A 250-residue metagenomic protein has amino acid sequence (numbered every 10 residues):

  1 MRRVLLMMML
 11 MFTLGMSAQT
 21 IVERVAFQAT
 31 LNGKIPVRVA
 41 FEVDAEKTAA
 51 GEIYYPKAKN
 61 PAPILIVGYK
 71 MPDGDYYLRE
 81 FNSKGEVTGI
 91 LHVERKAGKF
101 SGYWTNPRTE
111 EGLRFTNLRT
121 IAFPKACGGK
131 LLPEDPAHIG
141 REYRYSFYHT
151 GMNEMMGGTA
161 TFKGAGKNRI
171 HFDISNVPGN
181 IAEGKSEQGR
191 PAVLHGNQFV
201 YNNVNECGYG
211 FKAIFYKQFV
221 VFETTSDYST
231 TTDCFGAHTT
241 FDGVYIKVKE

Functional and structural regions predicted by a protein language model:
V4-M16: Sec-dependent N-terminal signal peptides
Q19, V248-E250: Short, solvent-exposed mixed-charge patches
T20-Y209: Central antiparallel beta-sheet cores of small beta-barrel/beta-sandwich binding domains
Y103-E111, F222-H238: Short, exposed beta-strand-loop hairpins at the edges of beta-sheets in extracellular/periplasmic proteins
